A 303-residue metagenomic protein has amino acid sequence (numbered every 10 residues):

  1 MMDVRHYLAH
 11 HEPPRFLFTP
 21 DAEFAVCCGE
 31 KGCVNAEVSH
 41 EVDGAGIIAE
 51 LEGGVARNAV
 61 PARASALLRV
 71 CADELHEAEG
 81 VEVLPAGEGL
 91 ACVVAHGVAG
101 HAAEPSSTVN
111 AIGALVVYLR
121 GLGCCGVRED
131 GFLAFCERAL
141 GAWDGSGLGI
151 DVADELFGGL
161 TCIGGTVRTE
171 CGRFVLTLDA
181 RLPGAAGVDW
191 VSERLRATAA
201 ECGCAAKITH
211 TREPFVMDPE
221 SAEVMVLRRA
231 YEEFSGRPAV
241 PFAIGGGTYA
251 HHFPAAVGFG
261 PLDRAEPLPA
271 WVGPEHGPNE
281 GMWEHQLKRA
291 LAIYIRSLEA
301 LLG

Functional and structural regions predicted by a protein language model:
M1-D43, D144-E155: Acidic/histidine-rich catalytic neighborhood of metal-dependent amide-processing enzymes
V38, V127-A153, F157, V216-A230 (+1 more regions): Short, low-order "capping/linker" segments at domain edges
A45-V55, A142-E170: A structural supersecondary motif
A49-E50, A56, R63, C71-E77 (+1 more regions): Active-site-adjacent substrate-binding region of metalloamidase/peptidase-like peptide-processing proteins
P61-R69, G97-R138: A conserved active-site cap/scaffold subdomain adjacent to cofactor or substrate pockets
E74-V81, S106-A114, Y118-G121, W190-A199: Short amphipathic alpha-helices in soluble, non-transmembrane regions that often serve as interface/regulatory elements
G100, A134-G141, I163-R168, T177-G184 (+2 more regions): A short beta-alpha structural unit
E170, Y231-L302: Zn-dependent metallopeptidase/amidohydrolase metal-coordination segment
